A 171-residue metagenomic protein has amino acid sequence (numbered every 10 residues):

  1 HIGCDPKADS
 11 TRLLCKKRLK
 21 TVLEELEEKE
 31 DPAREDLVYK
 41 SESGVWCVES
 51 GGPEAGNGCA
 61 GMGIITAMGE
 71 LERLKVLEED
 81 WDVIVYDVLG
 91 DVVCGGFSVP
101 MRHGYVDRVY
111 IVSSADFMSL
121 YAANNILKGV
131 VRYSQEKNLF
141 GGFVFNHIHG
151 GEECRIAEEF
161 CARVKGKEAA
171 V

Functional and structural regions predicted by a protein language model:
H1-S50: N-terminal phosphate/diphosphate-binding loop that engages ATP/GTP or pyrophosphate donors across diverse enzyme folds
P6-A8, G52, G90, H149: Short, glycine/acidic-enriched loop or turn micro-motifs at the edges of active sites
S10, V48, A67, D87 (+1 more regions): Residue-level signature of catalytic and energy-coupling elements of molecular machines, predominantly ATP/GTP-dependent
E28-P32, G69, D91-V92: Short gly/ser/thr-rich secondary-structure transition/capping motifs
E49-G52, S113: Flexible glycine-/small-residue-rich
G52-M62, F117-M118: Flexible beta-alpha connector loops of hexameric P-loop NTPases
I64-E72: Conserved helicase/translocase P-loop NTPase motor core
R73-V83, V88-A170: Conserved catalytic-core segment of NTP-binding enzymes
